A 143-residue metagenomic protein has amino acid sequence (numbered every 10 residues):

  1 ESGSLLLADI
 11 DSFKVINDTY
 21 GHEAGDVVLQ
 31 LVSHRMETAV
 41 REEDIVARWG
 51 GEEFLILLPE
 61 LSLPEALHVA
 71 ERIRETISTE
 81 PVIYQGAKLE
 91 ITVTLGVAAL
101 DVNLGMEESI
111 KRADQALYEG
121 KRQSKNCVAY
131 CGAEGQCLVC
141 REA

Functional and structural regions predicted by a protein language model:
E1-S2, S12-E60, P64, H68 (+2 more regions): Cytosolic catalytic cores of cyclic-nucleotide second-messenger enzymes
S4, T94: Cell-envelope/extracellular polymer assembly enzymes that use nucleotide-activated donors
L6-D9, G51, A113: Conserved metal-coordinating catalytic motifs of nucleotidyl cyclase and c-di-GMP turnover enzymes
I10, L61, V82, L100: Hydrophobic pocket-lining residues within nucleotide cofactor-binding pockets
R48, I77-V93, S109, K121: Catalytic core regions of nucleotide second-messenger enzymes
I56, I91-V93, Y130: HATPase_c (GHKL) ATP-binding subdomain of two-component histidine kinases
L63, L67-A70, A99-A143: Catalytic-core segments of nucleotide cyclases and related cyclic-nucleotide turnover enzymes
